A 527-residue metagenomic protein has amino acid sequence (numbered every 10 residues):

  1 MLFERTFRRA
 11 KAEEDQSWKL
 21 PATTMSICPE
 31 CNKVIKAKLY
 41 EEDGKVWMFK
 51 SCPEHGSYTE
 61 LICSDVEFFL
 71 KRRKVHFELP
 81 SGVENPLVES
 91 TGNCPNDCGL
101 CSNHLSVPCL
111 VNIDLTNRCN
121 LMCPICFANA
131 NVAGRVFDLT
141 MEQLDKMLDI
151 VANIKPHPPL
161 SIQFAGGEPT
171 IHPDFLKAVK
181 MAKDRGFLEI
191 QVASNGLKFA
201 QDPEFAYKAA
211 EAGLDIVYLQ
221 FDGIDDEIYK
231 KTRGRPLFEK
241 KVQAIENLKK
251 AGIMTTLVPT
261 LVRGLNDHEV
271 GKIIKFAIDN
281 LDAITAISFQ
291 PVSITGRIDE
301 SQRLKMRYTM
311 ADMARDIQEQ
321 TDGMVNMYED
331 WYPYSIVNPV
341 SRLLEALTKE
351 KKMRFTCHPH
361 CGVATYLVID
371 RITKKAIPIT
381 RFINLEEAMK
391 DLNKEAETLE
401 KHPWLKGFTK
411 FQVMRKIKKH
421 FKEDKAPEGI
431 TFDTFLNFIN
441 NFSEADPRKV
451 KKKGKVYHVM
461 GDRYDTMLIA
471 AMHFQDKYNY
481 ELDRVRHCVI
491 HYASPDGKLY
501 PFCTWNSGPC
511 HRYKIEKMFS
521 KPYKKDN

Functional and structural regions predicted by a protein language model:
M1-M25, P29, K33-L79, L392-N527: Flexible mid-to-C-terminal extensions adjoining Fe-S/redox cofactors in radical SAM and related proteins
L2, A251-G461: Radical SAM enzyme [4Fe-4S]-AdoMet core and its adjacent flexible, acidic and glycine-rich loops/tails across
Y40, G44-S64, F68-F69, H76-E204 (+1 more regions): Conserved alpha-helical substructure of the radical SAM core
L110, V363, V489: Extracellular structured ligand-interaction cores
I113-L115, F127-A130, G166, S194 (+5 more regions): Glycine-rich, histidine-containing beta strand-loop boundary motifs that form or position
G134, D225-K231, R297-E300: A short acidic, helix-capping loop that chelates divalent metal ions and anchors anionic groups
D138-M141, R235-F238, L304-A311: Short, conserved loop/turn and helix-capping segments at secondary-structure boundaries that abut family-defining
L144-Q163, H172-P291: Radical SAM/AdoMet-radical enzyme domain recognition
